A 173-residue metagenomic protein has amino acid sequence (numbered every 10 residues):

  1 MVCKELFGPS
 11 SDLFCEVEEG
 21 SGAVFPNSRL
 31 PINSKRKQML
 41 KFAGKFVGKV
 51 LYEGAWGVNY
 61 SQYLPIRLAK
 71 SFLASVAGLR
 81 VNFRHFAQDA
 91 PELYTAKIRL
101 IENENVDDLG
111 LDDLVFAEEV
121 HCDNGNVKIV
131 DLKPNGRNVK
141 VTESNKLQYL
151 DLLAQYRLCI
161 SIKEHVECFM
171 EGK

Functional and structural regions predicted by a protein language model:
M1-K173: Long, Ser/Thr/Pro/Gly-rich and/or acidic low-complexity regions in intracellular
